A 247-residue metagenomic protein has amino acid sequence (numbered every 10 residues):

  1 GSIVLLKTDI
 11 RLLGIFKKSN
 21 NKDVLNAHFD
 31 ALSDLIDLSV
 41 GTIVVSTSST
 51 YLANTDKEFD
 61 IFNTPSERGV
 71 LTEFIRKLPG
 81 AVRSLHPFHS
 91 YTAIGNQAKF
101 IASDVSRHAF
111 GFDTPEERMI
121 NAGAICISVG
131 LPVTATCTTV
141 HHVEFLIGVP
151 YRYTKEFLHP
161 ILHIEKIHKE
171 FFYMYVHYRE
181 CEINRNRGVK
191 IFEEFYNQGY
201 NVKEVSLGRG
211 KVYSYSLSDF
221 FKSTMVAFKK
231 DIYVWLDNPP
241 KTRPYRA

Functional and structural regions predicted by a protein language model:
G1-A247: N-terminal and secondary-structure boundary signal
